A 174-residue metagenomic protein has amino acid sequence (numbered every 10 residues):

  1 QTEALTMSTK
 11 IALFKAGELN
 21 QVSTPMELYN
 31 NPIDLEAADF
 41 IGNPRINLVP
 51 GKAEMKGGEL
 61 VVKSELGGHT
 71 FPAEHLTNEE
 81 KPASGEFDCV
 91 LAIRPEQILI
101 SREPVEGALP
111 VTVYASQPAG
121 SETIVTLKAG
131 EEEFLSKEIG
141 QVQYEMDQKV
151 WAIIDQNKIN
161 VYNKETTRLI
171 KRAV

Functional and structural regions predicted by a protein language model:
Q1-G68: Internal alpha/beta loop-helix hairpins
P44-I46, M55-V174: Non-catalytic connector elements of ABC transporters
